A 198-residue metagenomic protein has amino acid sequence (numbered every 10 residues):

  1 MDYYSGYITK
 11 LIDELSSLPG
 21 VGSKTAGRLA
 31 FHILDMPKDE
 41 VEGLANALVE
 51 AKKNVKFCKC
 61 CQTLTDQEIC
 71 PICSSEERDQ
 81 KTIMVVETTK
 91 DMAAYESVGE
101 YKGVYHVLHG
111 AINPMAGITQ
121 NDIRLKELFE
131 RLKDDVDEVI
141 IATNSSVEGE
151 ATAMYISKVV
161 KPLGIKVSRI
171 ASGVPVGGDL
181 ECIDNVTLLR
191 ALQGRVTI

Functional and structural regions predicted by a protein language model:
D2-T9, S17, A30-M92: Cys/His-rich Zn2+-binding cysteine-cluster or related metal-binding knuckle/ribbon modules and their
T9-D13, G27-F31, E42, N46 (+6 more regions): Solvent-exposed alpha-helical segments within well-ordered globular domains of core cellular machineries
E14, L18, M36, A51-N54 (+9 more regions): Conserved, well-folded catalytic cores of nucleic-acid-processing and energy-transducing macromolecular machines
P19, K38, A51, T63 (+3 more regions): Conserved phosphate/pyrophosphate-binding and hydrolysis machinery centered on Walker-type P-loop NTPases, extending
A26, S75-T143: Extended interfacial segments that mediate partner engagement and assembly in macromolecular machines
G43, E68, K90, E100 (+5 more regions): Residue-level signal for pocket-adjacent positions within structured domains
K102, F129-I198: Long C-terminal interaction/binding lobes of large macromolecular proteins
